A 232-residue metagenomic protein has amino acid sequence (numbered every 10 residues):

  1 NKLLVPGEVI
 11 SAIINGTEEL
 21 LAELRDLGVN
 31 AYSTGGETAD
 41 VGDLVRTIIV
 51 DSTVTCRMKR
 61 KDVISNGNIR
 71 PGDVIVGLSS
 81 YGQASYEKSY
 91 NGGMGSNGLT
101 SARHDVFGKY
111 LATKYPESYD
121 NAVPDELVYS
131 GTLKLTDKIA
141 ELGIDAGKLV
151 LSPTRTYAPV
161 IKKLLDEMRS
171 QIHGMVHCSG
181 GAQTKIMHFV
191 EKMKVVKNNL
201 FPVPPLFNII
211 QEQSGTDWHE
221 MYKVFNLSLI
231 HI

Functional and structural regions predicted by a protein language model:
N1-I230: Helix-biased detector of long, well-ordered alpha-helical tracts
